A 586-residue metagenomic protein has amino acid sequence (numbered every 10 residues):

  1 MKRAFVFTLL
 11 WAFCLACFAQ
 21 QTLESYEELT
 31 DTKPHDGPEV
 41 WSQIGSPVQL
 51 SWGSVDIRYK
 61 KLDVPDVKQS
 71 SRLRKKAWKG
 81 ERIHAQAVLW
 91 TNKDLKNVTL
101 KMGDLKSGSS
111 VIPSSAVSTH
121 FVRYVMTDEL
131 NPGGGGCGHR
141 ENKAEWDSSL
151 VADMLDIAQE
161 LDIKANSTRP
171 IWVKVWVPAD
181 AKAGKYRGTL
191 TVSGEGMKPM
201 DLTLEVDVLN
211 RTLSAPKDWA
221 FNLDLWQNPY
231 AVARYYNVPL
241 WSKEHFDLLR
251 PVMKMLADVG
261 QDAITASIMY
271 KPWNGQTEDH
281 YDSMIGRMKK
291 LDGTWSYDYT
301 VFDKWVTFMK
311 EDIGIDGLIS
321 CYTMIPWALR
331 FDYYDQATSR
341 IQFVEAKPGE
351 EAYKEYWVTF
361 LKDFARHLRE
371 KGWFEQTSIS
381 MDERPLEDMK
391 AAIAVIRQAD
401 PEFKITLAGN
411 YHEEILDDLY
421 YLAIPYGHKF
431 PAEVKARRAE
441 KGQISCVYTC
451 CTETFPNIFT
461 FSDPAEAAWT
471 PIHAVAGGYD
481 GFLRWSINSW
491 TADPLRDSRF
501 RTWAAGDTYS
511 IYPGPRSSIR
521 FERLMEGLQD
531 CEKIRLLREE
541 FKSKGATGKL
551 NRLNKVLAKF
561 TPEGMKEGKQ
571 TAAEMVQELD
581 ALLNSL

Functional and structural regions predicted by a protein language model:
M1-T22: Bacterial Sec-dependent N-terminal signal peptides
A19-N274, F374, G568-L586: Mature N-terminal, pre-catalytic/accessory segment of carbohydrate-active enzymes
K79, K182, D247-L248, T300-V301 (+3 more regions): Short, glycine/acidic-rich beta->alpha junctions
W146-D147, L161, W176, R187-G194 (+3 more regions): Aromatic-lined carbohydrate-binding surfaces of glycoside hydrolases
S320, K404-T406, C446: Structural detector of well-ordered beta-strand residues that form the stable sheet scaffold of enzyme domains
R330-Y333, I341, E345-Y411, Y479 (+1 more regions): Catalytic domains of carbohydrate-active enzymes that cleave complex glycans
T406-K429: Aromatic- and acid-rich polysaccharide-binding/catalytic face of secreted or lumenal carbohydrate-active enzymes
Y421-W503: Catalytic-core region of carbohydrate-active enzymes that cleave or remodel glycosidic bonds
